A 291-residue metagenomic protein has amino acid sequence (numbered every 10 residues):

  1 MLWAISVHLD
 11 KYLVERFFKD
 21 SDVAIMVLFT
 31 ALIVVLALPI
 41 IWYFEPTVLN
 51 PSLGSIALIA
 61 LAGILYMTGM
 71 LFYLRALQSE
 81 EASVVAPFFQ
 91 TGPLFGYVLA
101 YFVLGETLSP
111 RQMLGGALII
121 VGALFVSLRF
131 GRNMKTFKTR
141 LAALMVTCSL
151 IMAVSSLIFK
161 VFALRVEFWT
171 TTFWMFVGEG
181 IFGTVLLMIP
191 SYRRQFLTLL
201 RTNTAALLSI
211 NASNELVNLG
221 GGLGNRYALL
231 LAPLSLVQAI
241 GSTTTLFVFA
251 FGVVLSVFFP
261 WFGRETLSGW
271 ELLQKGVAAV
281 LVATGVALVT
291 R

Functional and structural regions predicted by a protein language model:
M1, F95-L150, V154-S155, K160 (+1 more regions): Juxtamembrane helix-loop boundary signature in multi-pass membrane transporters
M1-A4, N50-Y66, L104-V121, V146 (+2 more regions): Structural signature of hydrophobic alpha-helical transmembrane segments
I5-L32, V154-I181, P233-A239: Juxtamembrane helix-loop-helix junctions in multi-pass membrane proteins
L13, A76, F102-L104, L108 (+4 more regions): Hydrophobic/aromatic residues within transmembrane alpha-helices of multi-pass small-molecule transporters
R16-I25, F72-F88, L164-T170, L223-L246 (+1 more regions): Structural motif at transmembrane-helix junctions in multi-pass transporters
L32-A37, F88-F102, A117-L118, V177-F182 (+4 more regions): Alpha-helical transmembrane segments of compact multi-pass small-molecule transporters, enriched in specific families
V34-S52, F102, L124-M134, G180-A206 (+2 more regions): Membrane-interface helix-cap regions at the ends of transmembrane helices in multi-pass membrane proteins
W42, T47-F72, F89, T139-L150 (+2 more regions): Loop-to-transmembrane-helix transition segments
